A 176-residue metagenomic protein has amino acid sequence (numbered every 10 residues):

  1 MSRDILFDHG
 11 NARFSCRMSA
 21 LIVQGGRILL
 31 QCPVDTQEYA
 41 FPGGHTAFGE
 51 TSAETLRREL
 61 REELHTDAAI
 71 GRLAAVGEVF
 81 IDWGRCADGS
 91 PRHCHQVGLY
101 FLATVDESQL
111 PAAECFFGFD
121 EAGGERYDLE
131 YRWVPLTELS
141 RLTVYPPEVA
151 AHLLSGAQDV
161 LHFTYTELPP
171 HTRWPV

Functional and structural regions predicted by a protein language model:
M1-L21, S90-P91: Acidic, metal-coordinating catalytic segment for phosphate/diphosphate chemistry, firing primarily on the Nudix
Q24: A cytosolic small-molecule/anion-sensing beta-strand core signal
P33: Short loop/turn segments immediately following the C-termini of beta-strands
Q37-Y39, P111-V176: Nudix hydrolase/Nudix homology domain
F41-G43: Thr-Gly-centered strand-to-loop micro-motif
T46-A69, F80-V144: Unchanged
L73-E78: Residue-level recognition of beta-strand microenvironments
